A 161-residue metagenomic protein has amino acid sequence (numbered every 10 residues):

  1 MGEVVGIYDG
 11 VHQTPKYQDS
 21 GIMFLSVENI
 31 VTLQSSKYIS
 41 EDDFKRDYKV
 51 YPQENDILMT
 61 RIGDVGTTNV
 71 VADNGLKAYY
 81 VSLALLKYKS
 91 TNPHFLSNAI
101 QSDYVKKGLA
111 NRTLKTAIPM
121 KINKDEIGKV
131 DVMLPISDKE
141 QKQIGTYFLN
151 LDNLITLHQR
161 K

Functional and structural regions predicted by a protein language model:
M1-V11: Non-catalytic DNA-recognition/assembly elements of restriction-modification systems
G6, G21-M23, S35-D43: Short, structured beta-strand/loop micro-motifs enriched in basic residues and often containing a Trp
H12-Q13, L76-L83, K115-E140: A short glycine-rich beta-alpha junction/loop motif
Q13-V31: Short beta-strand/loop turn elements enriched in aromatics
S26-E28, K37, D43-V105: A short beta-sheet element
L33-S35, I122: Short acidic/His/Gly/Ser-rich catalytic and metal-binding motifs that mark active-site loops of diverse hydrolases
D131-K161: Amphipathic alpha-helical segments
